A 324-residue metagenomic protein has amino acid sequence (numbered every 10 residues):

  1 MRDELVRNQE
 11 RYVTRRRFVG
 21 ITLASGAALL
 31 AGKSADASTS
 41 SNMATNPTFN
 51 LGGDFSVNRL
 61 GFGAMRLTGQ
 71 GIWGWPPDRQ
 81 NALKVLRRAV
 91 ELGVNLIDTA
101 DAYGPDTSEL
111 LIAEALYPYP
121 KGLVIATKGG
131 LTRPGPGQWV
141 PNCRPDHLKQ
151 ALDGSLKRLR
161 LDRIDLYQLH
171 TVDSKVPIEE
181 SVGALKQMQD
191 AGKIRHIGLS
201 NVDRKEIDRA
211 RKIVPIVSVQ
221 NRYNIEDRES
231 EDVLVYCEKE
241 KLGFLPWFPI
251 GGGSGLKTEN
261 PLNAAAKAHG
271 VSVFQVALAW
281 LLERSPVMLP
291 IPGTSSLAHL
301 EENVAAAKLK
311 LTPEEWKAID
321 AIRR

Functional and structural regions predicted by a protein language model:
M1-V13: N-terminal secretory signal peptides
V13-A24, A28-A31: N-terminal export leaders
G32-G61: C-terminal segment of N-terminal export signals and the immediately downstream linker at the start of the mature
F62, I97, I164, I197: Glycine-centered flexible beta-alpha turn that most often forms the glycine-rich phosphate-binding loop
T68-R79, G135-P145: Active-site mouth loops of central-metabolism enzymes
P76-R88, R144-K157: Short, acidic/polar
T99-E114: Glycine-rich, proline-tolerant flexible connector loops at the mouths of alpha/beta enzymes
V172-R324: Beta/alpha (TIM)-barrel catalytic core signal, keyed to glycine-rich beta->alpha loops juxtaposed to Asp/Glu that bind
